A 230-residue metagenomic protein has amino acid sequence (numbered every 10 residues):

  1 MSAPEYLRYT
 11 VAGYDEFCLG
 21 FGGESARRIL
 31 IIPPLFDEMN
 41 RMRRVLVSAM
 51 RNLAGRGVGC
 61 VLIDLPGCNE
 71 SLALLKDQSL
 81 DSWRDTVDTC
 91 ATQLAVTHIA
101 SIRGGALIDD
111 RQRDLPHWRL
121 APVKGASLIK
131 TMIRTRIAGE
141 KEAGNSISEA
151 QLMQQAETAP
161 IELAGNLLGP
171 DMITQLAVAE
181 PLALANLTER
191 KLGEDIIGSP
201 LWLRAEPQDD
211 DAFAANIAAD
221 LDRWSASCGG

Functional and structural regions predicted by a protein language model:
M1-R27, E206-A215: N-terminal cap/lid segment of alpha/beta-hydrolase-fold proteins
A12-D15, G20-D64: Short, surface-exposed "cap/lid" segments of acyl-processing enzymes
V45, A73-T97: Alpha/beta-hydrolase active-site loop
V58-C60, V96-T97, L115-H117: Hydrophobic anchor at the start of a short beta-strand that flanks the dinucleotide cofactor-binding loop
I63, A100-G104, L120-P122: Short His-Asn-centered micro-motif
T97-R113: Glycine-rich nucleophile elbow surrounding the catalytic serine of serine-hydrolase chemistry
Q112-G230: The alpha/beta-hydrolase serine catalytic core
